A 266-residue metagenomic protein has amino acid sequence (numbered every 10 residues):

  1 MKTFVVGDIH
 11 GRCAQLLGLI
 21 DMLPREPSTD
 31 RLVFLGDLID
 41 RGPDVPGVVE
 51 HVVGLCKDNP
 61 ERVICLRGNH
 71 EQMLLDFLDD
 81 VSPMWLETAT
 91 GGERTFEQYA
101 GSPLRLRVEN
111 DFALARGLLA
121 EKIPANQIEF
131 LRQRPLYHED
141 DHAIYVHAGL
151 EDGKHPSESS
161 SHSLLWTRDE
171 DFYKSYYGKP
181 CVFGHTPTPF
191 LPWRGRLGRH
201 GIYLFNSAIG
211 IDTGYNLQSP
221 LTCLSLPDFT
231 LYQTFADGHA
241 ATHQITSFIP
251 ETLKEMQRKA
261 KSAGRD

Functional and structural regions predicted by a protein language model:
M1-H51: N-terminal active-site segment of His-dependent metallophosphoesterases
V5, L32-F34, C65-L66, I144 (+2 more regions): Residue-level marker for buried hydrophobic side chains located in beta-strands that build the well-ordered beta-sheet
D8, D37, V52, G68-N69 (+6 more regions): Divalent metal-coordination and catalytic microenvironments
H10-A14, D40-P43, H70-L75, D152-G153 (+2 more regions): Active-site environment of divalent metal-dependent phosphoester hydrolases
P27-D30, P60-R62, D141, G178: A general structural motif
R41-P135, D171: Active-site neighborhood of divalent metal-dependent phosphoester bond hydrolases
R105-G210, G214-P220, F229-Y232, A236-A241: Acidic, His/Gly-enriched loop-helix segments that form or flank divalent-metal centers in metallo-dependent hydrolases
Q257-D266: Long, low-complexity, intrinsically disordered segments
